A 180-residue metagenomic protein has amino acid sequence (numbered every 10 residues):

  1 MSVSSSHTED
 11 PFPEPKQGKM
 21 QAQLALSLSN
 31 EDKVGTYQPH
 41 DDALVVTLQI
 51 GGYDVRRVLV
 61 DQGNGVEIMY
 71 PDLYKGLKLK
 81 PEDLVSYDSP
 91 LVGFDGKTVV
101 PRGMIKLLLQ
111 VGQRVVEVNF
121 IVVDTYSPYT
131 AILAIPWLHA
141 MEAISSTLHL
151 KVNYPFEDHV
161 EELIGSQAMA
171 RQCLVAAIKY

Functional and structural regions predicted by a protein language model:
M1-Y180: Short linear "hotspot" motifs
